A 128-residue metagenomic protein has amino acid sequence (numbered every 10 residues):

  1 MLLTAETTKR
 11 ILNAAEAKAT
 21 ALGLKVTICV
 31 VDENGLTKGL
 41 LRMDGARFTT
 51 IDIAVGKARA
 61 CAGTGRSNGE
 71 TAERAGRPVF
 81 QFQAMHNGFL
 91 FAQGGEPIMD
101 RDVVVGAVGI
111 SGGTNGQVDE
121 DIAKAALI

Functional and structural regions predicted by a protein language model:
M1-I128: Flexible, solvent-exposed loop/hinge segments and secondary-structure transition points
